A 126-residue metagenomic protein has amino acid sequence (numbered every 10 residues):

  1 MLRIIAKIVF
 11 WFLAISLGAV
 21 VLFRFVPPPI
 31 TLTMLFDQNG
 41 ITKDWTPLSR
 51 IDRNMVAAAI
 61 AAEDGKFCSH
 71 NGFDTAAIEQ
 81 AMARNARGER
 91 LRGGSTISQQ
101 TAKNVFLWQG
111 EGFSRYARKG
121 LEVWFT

Functional and structural regions predicted by a protein language model:
M1-T126: Juxtamembrane regions of bacterial inner-membrane/periplasmic proteins, predominantly the peptidoglycan biogenesis
